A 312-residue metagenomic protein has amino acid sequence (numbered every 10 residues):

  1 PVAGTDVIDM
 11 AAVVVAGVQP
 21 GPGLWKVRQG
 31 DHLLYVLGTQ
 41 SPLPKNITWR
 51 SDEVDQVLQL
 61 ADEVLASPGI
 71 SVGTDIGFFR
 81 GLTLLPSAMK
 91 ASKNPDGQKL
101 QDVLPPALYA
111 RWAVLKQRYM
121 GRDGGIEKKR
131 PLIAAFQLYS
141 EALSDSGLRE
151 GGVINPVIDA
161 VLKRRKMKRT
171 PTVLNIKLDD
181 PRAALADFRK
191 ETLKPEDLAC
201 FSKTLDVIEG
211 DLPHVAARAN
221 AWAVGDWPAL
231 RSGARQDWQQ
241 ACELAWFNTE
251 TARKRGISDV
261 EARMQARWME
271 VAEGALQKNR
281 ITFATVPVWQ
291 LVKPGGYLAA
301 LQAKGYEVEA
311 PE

Functional and structural regions predicted by a protein language model:
V2-G17, G21-G256: Structured, acidic catalytic/metal-binding patches in enzyme active sites
K254-E312: C-terminal soluble interaction/assembly domains
